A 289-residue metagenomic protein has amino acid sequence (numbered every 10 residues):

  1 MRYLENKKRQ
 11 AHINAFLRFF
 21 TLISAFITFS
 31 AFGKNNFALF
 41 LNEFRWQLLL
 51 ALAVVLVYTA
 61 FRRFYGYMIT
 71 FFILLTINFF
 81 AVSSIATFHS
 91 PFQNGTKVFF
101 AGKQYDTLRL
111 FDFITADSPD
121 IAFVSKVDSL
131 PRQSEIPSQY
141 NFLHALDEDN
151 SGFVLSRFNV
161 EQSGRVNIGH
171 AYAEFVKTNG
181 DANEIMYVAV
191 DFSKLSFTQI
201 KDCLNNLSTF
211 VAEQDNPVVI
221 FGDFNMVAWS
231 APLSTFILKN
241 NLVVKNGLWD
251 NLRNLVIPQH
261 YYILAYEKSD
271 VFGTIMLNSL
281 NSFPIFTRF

Functional and structural regions predicted by a protein language model:
R2-E135: N-terminal, active-site-proximal structural segment of metallo-dependent hydrolase catalytic domains
Q104-F111, K126-F289: Soluble catalytic domains of enzymes that build or remodel membrane lipids, polysaccharides, and related
